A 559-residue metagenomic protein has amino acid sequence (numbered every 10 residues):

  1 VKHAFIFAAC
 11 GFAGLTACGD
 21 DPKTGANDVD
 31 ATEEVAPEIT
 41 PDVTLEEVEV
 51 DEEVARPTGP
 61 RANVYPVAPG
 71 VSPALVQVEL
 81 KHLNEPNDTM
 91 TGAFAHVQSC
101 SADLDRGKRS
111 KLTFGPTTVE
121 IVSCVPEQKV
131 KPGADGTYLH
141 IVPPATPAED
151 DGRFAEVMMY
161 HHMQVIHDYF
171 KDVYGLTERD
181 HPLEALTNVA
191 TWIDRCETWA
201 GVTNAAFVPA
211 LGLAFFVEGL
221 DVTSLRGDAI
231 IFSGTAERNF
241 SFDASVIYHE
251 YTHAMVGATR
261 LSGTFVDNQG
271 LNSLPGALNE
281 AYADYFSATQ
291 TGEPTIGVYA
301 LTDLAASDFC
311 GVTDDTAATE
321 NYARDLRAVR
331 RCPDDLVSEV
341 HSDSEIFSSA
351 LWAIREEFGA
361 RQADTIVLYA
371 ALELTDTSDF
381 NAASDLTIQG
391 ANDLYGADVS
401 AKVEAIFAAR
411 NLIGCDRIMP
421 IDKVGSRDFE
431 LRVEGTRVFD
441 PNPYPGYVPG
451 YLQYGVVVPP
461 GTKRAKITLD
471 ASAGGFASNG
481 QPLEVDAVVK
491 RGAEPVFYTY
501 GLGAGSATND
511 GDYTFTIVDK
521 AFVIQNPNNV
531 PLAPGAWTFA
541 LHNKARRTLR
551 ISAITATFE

Functional and structural regions predicted by a protein language model:
V1-P22: Sec-dependent N-terminal signal peptides
A9, T365-V367, G511-Y513: Short secondary-structure subsegments characteristic of cysteine-rich extracellular domains
C18-I247, A254-P449, R464-K466, A471-P482 (+2 more regions): Zymogen propeptides/activation segments of proteases
Q453: Enzyme catalytic cores with a strong preference for nitrogen-chemistry domains
K490-V496: Change "in extracellular beta-sheet-rich domains … of secreted and cell-surface proteins" to "in beta-sheet-rich domains
Y498-T514: Solvent-exposed serine/threonine-rich low-complexity stretches and specific carbohydrate-binding patches
